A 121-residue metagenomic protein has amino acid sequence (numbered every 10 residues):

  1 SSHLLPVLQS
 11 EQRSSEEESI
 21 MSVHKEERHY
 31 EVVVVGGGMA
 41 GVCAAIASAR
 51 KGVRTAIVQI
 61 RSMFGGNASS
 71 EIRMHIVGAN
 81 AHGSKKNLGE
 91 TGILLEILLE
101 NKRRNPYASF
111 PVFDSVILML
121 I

Functional and structural regions predicted by a protein language model:
S2, S15-E18: Compositionally biased, low-complexity intrinsically disordered regions
H3, Q9-Q12: Low-complexity, intrinsically disordered or signal/transmembrane-proximal segments
E11-S14, V35, S48, A108-S109: A short linear-motif detector with a strong N-terminal bias
E17-H29: A short, basic/flexible loop-to-alpha-helix module at the beginning of a structural domain
E26-G38: Beta1/beta-strand and adjacent pyrophosphate-binding region of the FAD-binding site in flavoprotein oxidoreductases
H29, A47, V53-R54, Q59-I121: Conserved N-terminal/central alpha/beta ligand/cofactor-binding core
G41: N-terminal Rossmann-fold NAD(P) dinucleotide-binding loop
